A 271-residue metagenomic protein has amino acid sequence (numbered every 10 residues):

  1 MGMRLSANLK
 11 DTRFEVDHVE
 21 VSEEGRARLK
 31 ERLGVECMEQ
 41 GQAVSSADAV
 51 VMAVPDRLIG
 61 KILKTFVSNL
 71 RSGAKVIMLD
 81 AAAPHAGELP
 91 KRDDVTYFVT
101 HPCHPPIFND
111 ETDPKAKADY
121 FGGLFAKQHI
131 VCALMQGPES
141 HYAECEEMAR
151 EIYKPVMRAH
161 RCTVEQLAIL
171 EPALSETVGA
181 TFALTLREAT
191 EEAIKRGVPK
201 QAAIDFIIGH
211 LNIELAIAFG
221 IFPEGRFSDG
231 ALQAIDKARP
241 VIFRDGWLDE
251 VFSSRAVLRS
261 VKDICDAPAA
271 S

Functional and structural regions predicted by a protein language model:
M1-L33: NAD(P)+-binding Rossmann beta1-loop-alpha1 motif at the extreme N-terminus of oxidoreductases
F14, L70-K75, D93-V95: A short helix->loop->beta-strand "cap" motif at the edges of active sites that frequently abuts
E36-A43, R161: Short acidic-hydrophobic, aromatic-tinged amphipathic segments that line or gate anion-handling sites
Q40-E88: Rossmann-fold NAD(P) dinucleotide-binding segment
L79-L170: Rossmann-fold dinucleotide-binding core
A126, I194-S271: NAD(P)-dependent Rossmann-like dehydrogenase/reductase catalytic/cofactor-binding core
E171-A180: A short glycine-threonine-serine/GTX helix/turn-capping micro-motif
